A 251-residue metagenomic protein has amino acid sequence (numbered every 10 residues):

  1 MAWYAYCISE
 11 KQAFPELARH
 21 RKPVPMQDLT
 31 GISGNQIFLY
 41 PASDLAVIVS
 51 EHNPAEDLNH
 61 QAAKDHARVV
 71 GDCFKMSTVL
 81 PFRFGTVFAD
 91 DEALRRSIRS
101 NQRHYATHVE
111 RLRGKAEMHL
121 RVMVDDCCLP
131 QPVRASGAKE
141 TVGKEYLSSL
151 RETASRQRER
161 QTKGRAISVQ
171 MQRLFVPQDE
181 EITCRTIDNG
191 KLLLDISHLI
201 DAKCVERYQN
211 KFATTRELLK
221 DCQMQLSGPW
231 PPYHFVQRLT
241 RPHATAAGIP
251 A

Functional and structural regions predicted by a protein language model:
M1-A251: An interfacial alpha-helical scaffold signature
